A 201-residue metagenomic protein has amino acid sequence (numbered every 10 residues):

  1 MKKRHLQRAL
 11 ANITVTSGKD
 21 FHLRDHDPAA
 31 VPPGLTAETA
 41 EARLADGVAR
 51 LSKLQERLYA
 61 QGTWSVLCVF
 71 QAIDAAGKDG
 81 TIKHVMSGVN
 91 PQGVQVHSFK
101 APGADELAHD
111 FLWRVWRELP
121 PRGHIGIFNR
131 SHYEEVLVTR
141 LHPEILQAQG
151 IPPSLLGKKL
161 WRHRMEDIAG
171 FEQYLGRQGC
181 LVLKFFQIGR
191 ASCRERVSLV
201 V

Functional and structural regions predicted by a protein language model:
M1-V48: Charged, amphipathic alpha-helical linker segments immediately N-terminal to NTP-binding catalytic cores
G34-R43, Q92-L160: Conserved nucleotide-sensing/catalytic segment adjacent to the nucleotide-binding pocket in NTP-handling enzymes
R50-Y59: Pre-Walker A adenine-sensing motif
W64-S65, G123-I125, G179-L183: Loop/turn-to-beta-strand initiation segments
L67-A72, K184-Q187: Extended hydrophobic secondary-structure segments that form protein cores and membrane-embedded regions
V69-M86: Glycine-rich phosphate-binding P-loop
Q149-R177: ATP-hydrolysis module of ASCE/P-loop NTPase motor domains, specifically the Walker B Asp-Glu catalytic pair
A191-V201: Conserved small/polar residues in nucleotide/adenosyl-binding loops
